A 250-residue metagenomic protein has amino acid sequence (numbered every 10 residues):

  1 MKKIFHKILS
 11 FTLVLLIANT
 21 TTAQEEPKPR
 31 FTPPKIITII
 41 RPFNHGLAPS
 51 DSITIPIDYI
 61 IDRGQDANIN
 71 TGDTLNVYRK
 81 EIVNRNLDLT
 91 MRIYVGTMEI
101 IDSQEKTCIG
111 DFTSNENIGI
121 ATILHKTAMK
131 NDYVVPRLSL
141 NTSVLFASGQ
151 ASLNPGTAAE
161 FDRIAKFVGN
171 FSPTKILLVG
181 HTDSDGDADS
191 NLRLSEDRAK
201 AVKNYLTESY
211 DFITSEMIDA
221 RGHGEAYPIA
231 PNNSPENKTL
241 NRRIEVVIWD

Functional and structural regions predicted by a protein language model:
M1-L9: Bacterial N-terminal signal peptides that target proteins for export
L9-A18: Bacterial N-terminal signal peptides
T22-P173, T182-D185, R193-N204, S209-F212 (+3 more regions): Surface-exposed, polar/charged interaction patches used for macromolecular assembly or partner binding
G186-A188, P228: Gram-negative outer-membrane beta-barrel proteins
H223-A226: Histidine-bearing beta->alpha loop at or near hydrolase active sites
P235-K238: Short glycine-biased active-site loop of nucleotidyltransferases that positions the nucleotide triphosphate and helps
L240-E245: Structural micro-motif
